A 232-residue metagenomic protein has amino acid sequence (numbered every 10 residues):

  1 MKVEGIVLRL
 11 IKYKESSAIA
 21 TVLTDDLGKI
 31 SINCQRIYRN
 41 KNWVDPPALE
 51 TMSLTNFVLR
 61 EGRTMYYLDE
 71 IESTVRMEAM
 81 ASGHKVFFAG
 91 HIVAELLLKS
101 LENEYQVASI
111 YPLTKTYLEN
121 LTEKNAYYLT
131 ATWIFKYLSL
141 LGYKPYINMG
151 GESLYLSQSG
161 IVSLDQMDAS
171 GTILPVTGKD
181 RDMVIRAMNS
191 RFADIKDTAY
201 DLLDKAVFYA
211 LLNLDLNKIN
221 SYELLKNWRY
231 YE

Functional and structural regions predicted by a protein language model:
M1-S17, L23-E232: Non-catalytic alpha-helical scaffolds and adjoining flexible linkers that form interface surfaces for assembly
